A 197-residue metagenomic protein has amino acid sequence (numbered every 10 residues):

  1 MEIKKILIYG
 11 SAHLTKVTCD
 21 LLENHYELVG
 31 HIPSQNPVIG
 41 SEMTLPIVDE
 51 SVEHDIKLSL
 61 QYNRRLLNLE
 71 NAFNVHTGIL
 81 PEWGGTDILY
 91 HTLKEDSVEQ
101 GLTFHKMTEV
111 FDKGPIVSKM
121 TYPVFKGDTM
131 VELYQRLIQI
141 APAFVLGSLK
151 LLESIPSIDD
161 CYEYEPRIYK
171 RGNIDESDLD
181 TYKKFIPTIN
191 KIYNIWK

Functional and structural regions predicted by a protein language model:
K5-I6, K57: Conserved hydrophobic helix-helix packing surfaces used for dimerization/oligomerization
L7-V17: Glycine-rich adenosine-cofactor-binding loop
T15-V17, N36-S41: Short, charged/polar "capping" segments at the starts of alpha-helices and the immediately preceding loops
C19, S34-Q35, L58: Carbohydrate transferase catalytic cores enriched for Leloir-type hexosyltransferases
D20-E27: A short, Lys/Arg-enriched amphipathic alpha-helix followed by its capping loop at the start of a domain
L28-V38: A short beta-strand-loop structural module common to alpha/beta enzyme folds
T44-H54: Short acidic low-complexity segments
L60-L179: Donor/substrate-binding cores of folate-linked one-carbon enzymes
